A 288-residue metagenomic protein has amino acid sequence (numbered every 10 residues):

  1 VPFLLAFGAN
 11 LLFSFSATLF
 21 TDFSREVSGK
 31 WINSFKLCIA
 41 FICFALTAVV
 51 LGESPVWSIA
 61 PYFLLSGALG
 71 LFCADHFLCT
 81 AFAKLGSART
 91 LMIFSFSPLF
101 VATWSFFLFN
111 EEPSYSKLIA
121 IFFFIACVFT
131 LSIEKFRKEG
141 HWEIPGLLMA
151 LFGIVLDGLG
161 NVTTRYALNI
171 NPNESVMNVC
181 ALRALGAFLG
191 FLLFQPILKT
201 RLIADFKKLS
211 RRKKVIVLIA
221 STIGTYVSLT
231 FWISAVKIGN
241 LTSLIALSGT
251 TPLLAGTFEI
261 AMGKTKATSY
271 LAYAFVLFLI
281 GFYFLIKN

Functional and structural regions predicted by a protein language model:
V1-W31, F35-L65, D75-L85, I133-L151 (+5 more regions): Membrane-interface interhelical linkers
G8, F35-K36, S66, I93-F96 (+5 more regions): Hydrophobic core positions of alpha-helical segments in small-molecule transporters and transporter systems
S14, A45, A68-F72, P98-T103 (+6 more regions): Hydrophobic/small/kink-forming positions within alpha-helical transmembrane segments of polytopic membrane proteins
S16-T21, G29, L78-C79, T90 (+8 more regions): Interfacial helix-capping/hinge residues at the ends of transmembrane alpha-helices
K30, A88, S114, E174-M177 (+2 more regions): Residues that define the loop-to-transmembrane-helix transition and helix capping in multi-pass membrane transporters
I39-C43, I93-L108, F122-F123, G186 (+3 more regions): Alpha-helical transmembrane segments of compact multi-pass small-molecule transporters, enriched in specific families
I42-F44, T103-F106, S116-K135, Y270-K287: Hydrophobic transmembrane alpha-helices of multi-pass small-molecule transport proteins
P145-N169, M177: Selected transmembrane alpha-helices and immediately adjacent juxtamembrane segments of polytopic inner-membrane
